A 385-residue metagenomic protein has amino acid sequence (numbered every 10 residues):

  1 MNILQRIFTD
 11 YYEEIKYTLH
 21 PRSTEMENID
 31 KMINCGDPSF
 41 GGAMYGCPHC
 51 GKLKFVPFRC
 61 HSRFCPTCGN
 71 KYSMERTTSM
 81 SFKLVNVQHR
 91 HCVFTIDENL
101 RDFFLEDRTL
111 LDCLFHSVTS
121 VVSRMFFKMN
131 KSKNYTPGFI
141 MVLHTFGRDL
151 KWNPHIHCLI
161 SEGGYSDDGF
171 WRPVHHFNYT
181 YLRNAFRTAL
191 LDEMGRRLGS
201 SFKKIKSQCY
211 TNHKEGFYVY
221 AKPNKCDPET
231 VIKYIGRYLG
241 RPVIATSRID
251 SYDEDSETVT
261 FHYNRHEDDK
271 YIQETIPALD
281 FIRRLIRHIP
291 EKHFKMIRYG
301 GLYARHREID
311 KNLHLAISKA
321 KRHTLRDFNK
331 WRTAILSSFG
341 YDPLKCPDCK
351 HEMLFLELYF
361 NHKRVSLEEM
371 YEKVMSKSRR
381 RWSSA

Functional and structural regions predicted by a protein language model:
M1-A385: Beta->alpha loop/short-helix hinge microenvironment recognizer with preference for catalytic Tyr/His contexts
